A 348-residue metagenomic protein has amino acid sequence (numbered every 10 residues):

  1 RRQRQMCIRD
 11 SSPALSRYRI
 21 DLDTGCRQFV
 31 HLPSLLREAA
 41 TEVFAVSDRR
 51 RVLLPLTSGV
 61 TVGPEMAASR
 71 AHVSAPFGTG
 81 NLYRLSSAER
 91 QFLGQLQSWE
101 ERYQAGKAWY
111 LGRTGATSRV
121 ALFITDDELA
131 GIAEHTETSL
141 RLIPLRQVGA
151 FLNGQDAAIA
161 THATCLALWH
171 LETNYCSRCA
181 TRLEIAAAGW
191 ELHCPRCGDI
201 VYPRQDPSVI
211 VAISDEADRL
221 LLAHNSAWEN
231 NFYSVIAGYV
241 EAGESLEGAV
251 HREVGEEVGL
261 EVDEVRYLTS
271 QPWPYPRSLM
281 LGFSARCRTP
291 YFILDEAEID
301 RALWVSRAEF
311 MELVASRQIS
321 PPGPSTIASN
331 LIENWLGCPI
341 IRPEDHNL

Functional and structural regions predicted by a protein language model:
R1-I8: Short, small-residue-biased leader/transition segments that mark boundaries at the very start of proteins
I8, A180, G198: Cys/His-coordinated zinc-binding microdomains
R9-T173, E184, W228-Y233, D295-L348: Nudix hydrolase/Nudix homology domain
N174, L192-S234, Y239, E261-V262 (+1 more regions): N-terminal strand-loop-strand
T181-E184, Y202: Short functional micro-motifs and their immediate structural scaffolds
I185-W190: Short linker/helix segments within small regulatory modules
D199-Y202, Q271-M280: Acidic pyrophosphate-coordinating catalytic loop
S234-T269, F283, T289-Y291: The catalytic Nudix box helix
